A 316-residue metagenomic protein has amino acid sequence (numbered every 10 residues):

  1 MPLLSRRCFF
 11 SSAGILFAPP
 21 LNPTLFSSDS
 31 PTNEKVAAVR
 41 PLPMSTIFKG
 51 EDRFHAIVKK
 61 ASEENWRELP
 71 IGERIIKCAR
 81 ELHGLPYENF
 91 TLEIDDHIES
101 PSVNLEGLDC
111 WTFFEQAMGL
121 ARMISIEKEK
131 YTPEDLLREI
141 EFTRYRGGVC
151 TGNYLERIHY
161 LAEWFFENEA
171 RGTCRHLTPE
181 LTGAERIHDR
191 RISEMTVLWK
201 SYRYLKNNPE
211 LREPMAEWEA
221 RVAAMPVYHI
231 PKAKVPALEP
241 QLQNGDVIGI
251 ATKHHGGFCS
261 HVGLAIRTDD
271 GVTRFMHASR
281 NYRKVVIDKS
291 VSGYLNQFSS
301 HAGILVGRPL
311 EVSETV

Functional and structural regions predicted by a protein language model:
P2-L3, C8-D29: N-terminal export signals
P23-A56: C-terminal segment of N-terminal export signals and the immediately downstream linker at the start of the mature
K60-E68, H97-G107, T252: Second-shell loop/turn segments in exported
S62, W66, I71-G84, L92: Sequence/structural signature of beta-propeller domains
E88-A220, H277: Acidic/His-rich structured neighborhood in mature extracellular/periplasmic domains
P214-P240: Mixed-charge, Lys/Arg-rich low-complexity intrinsically disordered regions
G249-V306: C-terminal soluble interaction/assembly domains
